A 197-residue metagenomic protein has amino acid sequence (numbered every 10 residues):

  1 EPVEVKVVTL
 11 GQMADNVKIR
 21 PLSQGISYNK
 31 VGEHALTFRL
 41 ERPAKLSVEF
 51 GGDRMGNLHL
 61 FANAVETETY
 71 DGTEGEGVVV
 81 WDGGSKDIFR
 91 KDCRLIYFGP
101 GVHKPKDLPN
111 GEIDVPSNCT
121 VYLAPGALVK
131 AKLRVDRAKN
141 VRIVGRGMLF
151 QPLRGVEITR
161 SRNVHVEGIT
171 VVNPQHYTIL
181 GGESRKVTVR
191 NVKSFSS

Functional and structural regions predicted by a protein language model:
V3-K30, R94-G99, I143: Change to "...patches in solvent-exposed regions of secreted, membrane-anchored, or virion-exposed structural
N29-F89, P105-P116, K130-K132, N140: Extended acidic/polar, glycine-enriched regions that form or flank non-catalytic beta-rich accessory modules
L36-L40, H103-T120, L128-V144, F150-H165 (+1 more regions): Extracellular beta-strand-rich solenoid/capping regions of secreted or surface-exposed proteins that bind or remodel
S47-E49, Y97, T120-Y122, R142-V144: Short, conserved beta-strand segments within well-ordered enzyme catalytic domains that often line or immediately flank
F98, V129-K130, V166, V189: Hydrophobic residues on conserved beta-strands that form the core of alpha/beta folds
R185-V187, F195-S197: Solenoidal tandem-repeat scaffolds enriched in leucines and small polar residues
